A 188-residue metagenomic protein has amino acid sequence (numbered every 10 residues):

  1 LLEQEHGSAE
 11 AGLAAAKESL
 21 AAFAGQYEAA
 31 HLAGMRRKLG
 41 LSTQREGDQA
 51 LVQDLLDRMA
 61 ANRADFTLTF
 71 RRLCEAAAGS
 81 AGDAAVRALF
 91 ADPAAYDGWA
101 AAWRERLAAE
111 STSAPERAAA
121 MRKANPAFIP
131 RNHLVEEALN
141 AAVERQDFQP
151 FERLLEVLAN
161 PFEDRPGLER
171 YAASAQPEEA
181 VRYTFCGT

Functional and structural regions predicted by a protein language model:
L1-T188: Regulatory N- and C-terminal appendages and interdomain linkers associated with kinase/kinase-like NTP transferase
